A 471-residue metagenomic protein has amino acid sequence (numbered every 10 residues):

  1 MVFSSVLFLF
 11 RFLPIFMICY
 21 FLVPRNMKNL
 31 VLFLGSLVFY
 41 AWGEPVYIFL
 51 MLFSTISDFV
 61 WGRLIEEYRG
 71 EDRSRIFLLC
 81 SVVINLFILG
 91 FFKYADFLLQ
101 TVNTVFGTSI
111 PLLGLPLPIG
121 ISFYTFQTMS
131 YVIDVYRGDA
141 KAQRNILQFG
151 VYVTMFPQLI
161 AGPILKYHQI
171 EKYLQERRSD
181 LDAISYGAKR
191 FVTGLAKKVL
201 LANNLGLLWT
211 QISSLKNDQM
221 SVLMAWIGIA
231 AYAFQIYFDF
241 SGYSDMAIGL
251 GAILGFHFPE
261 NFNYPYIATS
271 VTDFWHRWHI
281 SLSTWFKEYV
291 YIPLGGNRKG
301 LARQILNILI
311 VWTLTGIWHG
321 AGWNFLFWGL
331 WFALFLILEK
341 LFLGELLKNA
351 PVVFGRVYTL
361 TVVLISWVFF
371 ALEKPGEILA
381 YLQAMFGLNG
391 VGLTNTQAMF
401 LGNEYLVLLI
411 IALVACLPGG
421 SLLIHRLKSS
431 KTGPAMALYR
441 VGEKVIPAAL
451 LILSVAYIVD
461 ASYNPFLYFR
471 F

Functional and structural regions predicted by a protein language model:
M1-R470: Membrane-embedded transmembrane alpha-helical bundles that form the catalytic cores of multi-pass lipid-modifying
